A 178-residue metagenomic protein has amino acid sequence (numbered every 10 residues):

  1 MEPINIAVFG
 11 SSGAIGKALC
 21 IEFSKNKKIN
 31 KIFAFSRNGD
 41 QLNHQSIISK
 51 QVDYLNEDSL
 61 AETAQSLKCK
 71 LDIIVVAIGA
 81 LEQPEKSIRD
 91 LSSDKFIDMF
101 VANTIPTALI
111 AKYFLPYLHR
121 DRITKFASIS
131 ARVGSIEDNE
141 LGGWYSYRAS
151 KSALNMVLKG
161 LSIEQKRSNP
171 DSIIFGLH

Functional and structural regions predicted by a protein language model:
F9-K25: N-terminal Rossmann NAD(P)H-binding glycine-rich loop of SDR-like oxidoreductase domains
S24-L42: Conserved glycine-rich Rossmann-like NAD(P)H-binding loop of the short-chain dehydrogenase/reductase
N26, Y113-R122, E164-S168: A short helix-coil junction within the Rossmann-fold of NAD(P)-dependent oxidoreductases
N43-D58: Rossmann-fold cofactor-recognition segment
A80, P84-F100, I123-R167: Catalytic loop of short-chain dehydrogenase/reductase
A111-K112, K159: A short, exposed helix-loop element centered on a Lys and neighboring polar residues
Q165-L177: Conserved Rossmann-fold SDR core element
